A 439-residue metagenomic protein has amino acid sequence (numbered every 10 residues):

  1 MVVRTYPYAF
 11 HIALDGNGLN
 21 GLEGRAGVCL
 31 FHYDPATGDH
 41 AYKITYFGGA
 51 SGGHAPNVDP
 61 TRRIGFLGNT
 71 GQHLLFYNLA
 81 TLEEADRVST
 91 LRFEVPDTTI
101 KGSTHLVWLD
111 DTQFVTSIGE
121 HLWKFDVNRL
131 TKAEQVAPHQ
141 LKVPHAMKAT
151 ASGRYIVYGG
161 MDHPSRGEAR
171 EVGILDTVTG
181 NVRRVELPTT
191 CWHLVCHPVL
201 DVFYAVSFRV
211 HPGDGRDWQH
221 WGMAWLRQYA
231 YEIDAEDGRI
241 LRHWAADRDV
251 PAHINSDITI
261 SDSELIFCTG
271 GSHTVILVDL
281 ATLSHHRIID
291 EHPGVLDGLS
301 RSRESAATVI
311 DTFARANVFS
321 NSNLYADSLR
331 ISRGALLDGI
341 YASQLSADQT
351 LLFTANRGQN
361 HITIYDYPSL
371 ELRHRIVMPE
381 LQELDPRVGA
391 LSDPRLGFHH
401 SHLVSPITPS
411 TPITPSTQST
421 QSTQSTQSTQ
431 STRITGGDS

Functional and structural regions predicted by a protein language model:
M1-P415, I434-S439: Predominantly soluble domains enriched in secretory-pathway, periplasmic, or organellar proteins
T411-T432: Long, intrinsically disordered low-complexity tandem-repeat segments
